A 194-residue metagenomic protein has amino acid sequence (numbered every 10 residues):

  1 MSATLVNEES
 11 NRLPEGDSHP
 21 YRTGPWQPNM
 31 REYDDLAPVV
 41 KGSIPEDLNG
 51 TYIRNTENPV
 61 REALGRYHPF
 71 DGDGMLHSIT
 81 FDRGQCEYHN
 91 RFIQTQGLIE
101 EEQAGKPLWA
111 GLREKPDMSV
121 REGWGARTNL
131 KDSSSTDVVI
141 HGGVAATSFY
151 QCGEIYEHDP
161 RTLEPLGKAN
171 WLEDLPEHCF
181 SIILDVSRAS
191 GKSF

Functional and structural regions predicted by a protein language model:
S2-S134: N-terminal regions that are enriched for targeting/export leaders and immediately downstream pro/stem segments
T95-F194: Well-ordered mid-protein domain cores that form the structural environment of catalytic cofactors
